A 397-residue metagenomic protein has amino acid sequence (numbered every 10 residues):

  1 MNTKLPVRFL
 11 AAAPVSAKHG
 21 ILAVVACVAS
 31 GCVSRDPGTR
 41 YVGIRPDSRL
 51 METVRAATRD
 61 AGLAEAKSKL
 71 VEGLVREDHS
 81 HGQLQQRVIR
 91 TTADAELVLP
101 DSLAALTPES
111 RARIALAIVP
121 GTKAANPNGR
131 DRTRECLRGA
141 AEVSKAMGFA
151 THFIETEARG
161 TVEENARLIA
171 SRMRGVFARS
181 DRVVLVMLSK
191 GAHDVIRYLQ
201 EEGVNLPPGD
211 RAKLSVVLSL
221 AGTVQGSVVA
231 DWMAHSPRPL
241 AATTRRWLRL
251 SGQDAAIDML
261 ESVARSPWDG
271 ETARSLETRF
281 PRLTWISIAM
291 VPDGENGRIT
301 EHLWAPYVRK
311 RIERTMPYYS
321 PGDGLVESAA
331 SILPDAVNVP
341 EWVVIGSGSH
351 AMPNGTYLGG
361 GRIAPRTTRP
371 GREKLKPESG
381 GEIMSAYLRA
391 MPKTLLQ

Functional and structural regions predicted by a protein language model:
M1-V15: N-terminal secretory signal peptides that target proteins for export/translocation
S16-S30: Bacterial N-terminal signal peptides
C32-D131: Flexible, membrane-associating and regulatory peripheral segments of lipid-active enzymes
T107-V183: Active-site catalytic motif of lipid deacylating hydrolases and related acyltransferases
V119-A124, L188-S189, G222, M290: Glycine-rich His-Gly loop
G129-D131, V228-M233, N296-H302: Short aromatic-enriched loop/helix-cap "lid" or pocket-rim segments at secondary-structure transitions that line
R167-T272: Serine-dependent carboxylesterase/thioesterase catalytic core of lipase-like alpha/beta-hydrolase/SGNH enzymes
T278-Q397: C-terminal catalytic-base region of ester-bond hydrolases, centering on the histidine of the charge-relay
